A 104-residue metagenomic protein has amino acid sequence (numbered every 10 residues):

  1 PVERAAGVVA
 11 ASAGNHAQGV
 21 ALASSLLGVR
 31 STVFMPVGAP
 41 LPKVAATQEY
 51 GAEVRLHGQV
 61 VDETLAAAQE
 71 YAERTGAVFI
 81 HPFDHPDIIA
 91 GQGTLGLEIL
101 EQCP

Functional and structural regions predicted by a protein language model:
P1-P104: PLP-dependent amino-acid enzyme catalytic core
